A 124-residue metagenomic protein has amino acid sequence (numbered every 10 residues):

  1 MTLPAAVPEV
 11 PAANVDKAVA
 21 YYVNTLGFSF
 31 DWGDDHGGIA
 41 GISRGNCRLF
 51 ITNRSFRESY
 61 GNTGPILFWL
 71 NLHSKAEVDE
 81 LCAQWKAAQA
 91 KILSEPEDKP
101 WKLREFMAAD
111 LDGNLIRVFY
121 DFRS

Functional and structural regions predicted by a protein language model:
M1-V19, I66-L70, D121-S124: N-terminal beta-strand motif that seeds the catalytic metal site of vicinal oxygen chelate
V7, L26, R117: Short catalytic micro-motifs in class I SAM-dependent methyltransferases
E9, H36-I39, E105: A short, glycine- and basic residue-enriched loop/turn that sits immediately adjacent to a domain's principal
E9, S29-D34, E97, R123-S124: Conserved catalytic-core motifs of GNAT/GCN5-like acyltransferases
A13-D16, F68-L115: Vicinal oxygen chelate
V23-N24, S43, K86: Alpha-helical segments within the soluble intracellular
N24-D31, A90: Conserved acetyl-CoA-binding loop of GNAT-fold acetyltransferases
S29-G64, L115-Y120: Conserved short beta-strand elements that form part of the metal-binding/catalytic scaffold of enzyme active sites
